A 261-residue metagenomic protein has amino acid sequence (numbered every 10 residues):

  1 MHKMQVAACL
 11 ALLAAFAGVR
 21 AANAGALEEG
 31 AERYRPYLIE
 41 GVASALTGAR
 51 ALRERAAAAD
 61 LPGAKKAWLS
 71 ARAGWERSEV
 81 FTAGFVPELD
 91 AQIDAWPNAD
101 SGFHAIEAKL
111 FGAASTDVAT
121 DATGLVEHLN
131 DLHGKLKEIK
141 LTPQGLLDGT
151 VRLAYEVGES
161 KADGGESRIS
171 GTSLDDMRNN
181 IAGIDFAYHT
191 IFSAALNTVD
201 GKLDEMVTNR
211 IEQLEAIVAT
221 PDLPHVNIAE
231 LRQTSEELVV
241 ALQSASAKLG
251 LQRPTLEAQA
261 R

Functional and structural regions predicted by a protein language model:
M1-C9: Bacterial N-terminal signal peptides that target proteins for export
Q5, F16, S78: Functionally constrained cores in energy, signaling, and assembly domains
A14-A21: C-terminal segment of classical bacterial N-terminal signal peptides
N23-R261: Mature extracytoplasmic or organellar-lumen-exposed domains after removal of signal/transit peptides
